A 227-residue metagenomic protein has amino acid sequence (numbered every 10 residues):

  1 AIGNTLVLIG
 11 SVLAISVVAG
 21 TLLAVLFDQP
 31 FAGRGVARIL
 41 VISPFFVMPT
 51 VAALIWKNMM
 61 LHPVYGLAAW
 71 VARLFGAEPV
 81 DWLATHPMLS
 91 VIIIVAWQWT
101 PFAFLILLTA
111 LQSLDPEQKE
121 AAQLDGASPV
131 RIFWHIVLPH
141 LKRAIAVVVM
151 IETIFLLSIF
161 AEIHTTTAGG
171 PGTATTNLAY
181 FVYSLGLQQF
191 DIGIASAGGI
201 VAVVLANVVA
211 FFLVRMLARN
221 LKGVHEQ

Functional and structural regions predicted by a protein language model:
A1-Q227: A structural signal for multi-pass alpha-helical bundles of membrane permease subunits that mediate small-molecule
